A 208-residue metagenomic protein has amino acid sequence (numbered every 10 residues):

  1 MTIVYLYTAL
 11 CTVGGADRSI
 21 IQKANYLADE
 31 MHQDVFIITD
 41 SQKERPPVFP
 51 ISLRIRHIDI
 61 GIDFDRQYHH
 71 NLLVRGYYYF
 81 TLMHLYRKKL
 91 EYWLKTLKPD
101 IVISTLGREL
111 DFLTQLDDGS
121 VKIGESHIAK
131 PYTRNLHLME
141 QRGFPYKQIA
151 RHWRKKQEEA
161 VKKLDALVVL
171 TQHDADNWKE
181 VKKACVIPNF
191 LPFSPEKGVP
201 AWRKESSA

Functional and structural regions predicted by a protein language model:
V4, A201-A208: Conserved donor-binding/catalytic core segment of Leloir-type glycosyltransferases
Y5-V13, Y26, E30-G76, N177: N-terminal strand-loop element at the rim of the active site of nucleotide-sugar-dependent glycosyltransferases
T8, I62, L106-G107, S126-K130 (+2 more regions): Histidine-centered beta-alpha loop that forms part of the nucleotide-sugar donor binding/catalytic region in diverse
K88-K95, K130, F144-A166: Membrane-proximal helix-turn-helix segments that form the acceptor-binding/catalytic region of lipid-linked
L90-E109, I123: Short N-terminal targeting/anchoring amphipathic segment
I101-I103, L116-H137: Active-site proximal beta-strand in glycosyltransferases
S104, V169-L170: Short beta-strand scaffold positions
H173, F190: Carbohydrate-associated surface elements
